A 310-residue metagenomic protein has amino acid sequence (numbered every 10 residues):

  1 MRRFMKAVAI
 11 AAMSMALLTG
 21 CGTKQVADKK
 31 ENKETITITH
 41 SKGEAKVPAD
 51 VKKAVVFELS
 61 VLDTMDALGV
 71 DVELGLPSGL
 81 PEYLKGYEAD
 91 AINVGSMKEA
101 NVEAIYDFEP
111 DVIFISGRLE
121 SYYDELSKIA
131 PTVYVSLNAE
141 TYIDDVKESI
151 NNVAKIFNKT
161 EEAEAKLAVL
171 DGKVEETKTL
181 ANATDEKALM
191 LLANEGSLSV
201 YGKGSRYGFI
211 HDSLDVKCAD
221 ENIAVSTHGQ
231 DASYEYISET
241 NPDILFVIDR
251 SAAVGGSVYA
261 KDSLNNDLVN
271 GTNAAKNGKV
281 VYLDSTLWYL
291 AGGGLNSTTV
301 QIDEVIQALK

Functional and structural regions predicted by a protein language model:
R2-A7, G20-L59, E161-L189, A252-Y259 (+3 more regions): Bacterial Sec-exported substrate-binding components of ABC uptake systems
I10-A16: Bacterial N-terminal signal peptides
H40-K42, L80, I92-N101, A224-S233: Short helix-initiation/N-cap motifs at beta->coil->alpha
K53-A104: A short, structured surface patch at a secondary-structure boundary
G79-L84, V200-Q230: Alpha-helical, coiled-coil/dimerization segments enriched in small aliphatic residues
E109-I115, P131, I237, N241-L245: Proline-aspartate-enriched helix->loop->beta-strand connector
E125-E195, K279, W288-K310: Extracytoplasmic substrate-binding proteins
D243-K310: Structured C-terminal subdomain patch of bacterial secreted/periplasmic proteins
